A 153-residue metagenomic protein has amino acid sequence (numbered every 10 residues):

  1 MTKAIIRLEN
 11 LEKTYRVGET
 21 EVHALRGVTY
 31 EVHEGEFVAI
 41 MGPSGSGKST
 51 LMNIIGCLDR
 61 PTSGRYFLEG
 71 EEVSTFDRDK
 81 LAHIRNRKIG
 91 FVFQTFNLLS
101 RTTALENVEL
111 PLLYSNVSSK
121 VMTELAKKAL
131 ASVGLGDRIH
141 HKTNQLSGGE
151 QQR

Functional and structural regions predicted by a protein language model:
K3-R153: ABC family nucleotide-binding domain
